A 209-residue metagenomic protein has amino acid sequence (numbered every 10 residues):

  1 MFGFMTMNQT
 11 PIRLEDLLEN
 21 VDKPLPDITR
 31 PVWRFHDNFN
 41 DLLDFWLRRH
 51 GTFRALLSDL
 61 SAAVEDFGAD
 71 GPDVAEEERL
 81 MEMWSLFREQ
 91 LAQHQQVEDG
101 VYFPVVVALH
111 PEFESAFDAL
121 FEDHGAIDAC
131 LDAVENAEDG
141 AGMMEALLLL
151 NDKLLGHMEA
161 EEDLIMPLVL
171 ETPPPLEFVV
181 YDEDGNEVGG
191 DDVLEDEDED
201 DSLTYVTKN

Functional and structural regions predicted by a protein language model:
M1-N209: Small-residue-biased structural context
